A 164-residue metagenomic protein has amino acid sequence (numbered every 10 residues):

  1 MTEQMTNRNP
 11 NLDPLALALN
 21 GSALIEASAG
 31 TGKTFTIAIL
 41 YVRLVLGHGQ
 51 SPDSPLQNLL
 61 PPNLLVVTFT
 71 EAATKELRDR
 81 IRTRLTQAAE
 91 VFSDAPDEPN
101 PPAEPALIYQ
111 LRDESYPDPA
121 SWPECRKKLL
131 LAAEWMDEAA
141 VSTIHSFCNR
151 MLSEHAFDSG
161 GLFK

Functional and structural regions predicted by a protein language model:
T2-D158: P-loop NTPase Walker
G160-K164: Short hinge/gating elements
